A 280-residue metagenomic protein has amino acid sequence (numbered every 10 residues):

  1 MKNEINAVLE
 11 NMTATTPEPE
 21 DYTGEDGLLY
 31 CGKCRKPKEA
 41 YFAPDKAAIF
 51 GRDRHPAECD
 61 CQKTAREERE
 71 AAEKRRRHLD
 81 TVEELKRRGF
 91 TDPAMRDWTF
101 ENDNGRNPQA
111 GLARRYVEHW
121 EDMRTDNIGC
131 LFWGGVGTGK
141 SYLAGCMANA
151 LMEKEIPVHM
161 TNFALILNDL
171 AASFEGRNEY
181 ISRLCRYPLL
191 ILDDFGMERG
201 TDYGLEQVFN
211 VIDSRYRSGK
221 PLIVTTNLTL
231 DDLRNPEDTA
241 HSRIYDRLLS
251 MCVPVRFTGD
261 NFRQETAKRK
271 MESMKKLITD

Functional and structural regions predicted by a protein language model:
M1-N104, A267-D280: A short, basic N-terminal segment
R88-T91, R96-C130: Pre-Walker A (pre-P-loop) alpha-helix and adjacent loop at the N terminus of AAA/AAA+ ATPase modules, a conserved
P108-V117, A148-L189, R199-E206: Short glycine-rich substrate-engagement loop in P-loop NTPases that contacts/grips substrate
R124-A144: Walker A/P-loop nucleotide-binding motif
N127-L131, V158, L189, P221: Residue-level preference for the first positions of well-ordered beta-strands
L167-L170, E198-D280: Replace "adjacent to P-loop NTPase cores in ATP/GTP-dependent enzymes" with "adjacent to NTP-binding cores
D194-F195: Walker B catalytic acidic pair
